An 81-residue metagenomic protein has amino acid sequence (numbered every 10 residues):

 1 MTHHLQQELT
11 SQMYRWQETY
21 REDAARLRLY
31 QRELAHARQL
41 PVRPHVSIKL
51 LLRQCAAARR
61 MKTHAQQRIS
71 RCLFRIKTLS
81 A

Functional and structural regions predicted by a protein language model:
M1-R28: Short, charge/polar-rich alpha-helical segments
H3-H4, H36, H45, H64: Histidine (H) residue identity feature
H3-Q6, M13, I48, L52 (+1 more regions): A near-ubiquitous, low-amplitude feature marking generic local secondary-structure context
L9-T10, L40, Q66: Generic detector of bulky aromatic hydrophobic side chains
R21-R53: Short E/K-rich amphipathic alpha-helical oligomerization segments
D23-L27, L50-A81: Amphipathic alpha-helical coiled-coil segments
